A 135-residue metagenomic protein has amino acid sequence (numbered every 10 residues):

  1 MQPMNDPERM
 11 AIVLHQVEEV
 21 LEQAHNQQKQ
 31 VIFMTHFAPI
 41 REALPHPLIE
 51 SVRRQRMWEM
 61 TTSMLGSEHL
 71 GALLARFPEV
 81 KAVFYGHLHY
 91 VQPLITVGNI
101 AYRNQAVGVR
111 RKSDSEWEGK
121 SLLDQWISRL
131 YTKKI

Functional and structural regions predicted by a protein language model:
M1-I32, F37-T61: Active-site-proximal loop/helix segment associated with metal-binding centers of metalloenzymes
I32, A82-V83: Hydrophobic "anchor" residues on beta-strands that sit immediately upstream of conserved functional sites
H36, G86-H87: Active-site glycine-centered loops adjacent to acidic/histidine catalytic or metal-binding residues that shape
Q55-W58, E68-A82, L88-I135: Binuclear metal-dependent phosphoesterase catalytic core
M64: Active-site-proximal cap/lid insertion segments
